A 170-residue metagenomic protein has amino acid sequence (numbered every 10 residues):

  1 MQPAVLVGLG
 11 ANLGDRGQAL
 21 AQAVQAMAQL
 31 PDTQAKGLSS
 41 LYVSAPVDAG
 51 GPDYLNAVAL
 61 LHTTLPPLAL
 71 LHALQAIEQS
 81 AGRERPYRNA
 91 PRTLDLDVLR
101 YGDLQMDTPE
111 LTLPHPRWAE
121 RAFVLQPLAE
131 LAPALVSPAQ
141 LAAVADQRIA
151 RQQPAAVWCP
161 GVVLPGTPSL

Functional and structural regions predicted by a protein language model:
Q2-V7: Extreme N-terminal starter segment of soluble prokaryotic enzymes
G8, G14-R16, L20-Q22, A26-M27: N-terminal structural module
G8, L60-H62, Y101: Short hydrophobic/aromatic beta-strand micro-patches that form the beta-sheet surface supporting nucleotide- or nucleic
L9-A11, D15, R83, D103: Gly/Ser/Thr-rich helix-start
L9-A11, T63, A129: Short, structured patches in soluble enzyme cores that scaffold and shape functional sites
N12, L38, P127: Residue-level signal for inorganic ion chemistry
Q22-P66: Short, surface-exposed acidic-centric catalytic microdomains
S44-L55, L65-L170: Flexible, gly/pro- and Lys/Arg-enriched active-site loops
